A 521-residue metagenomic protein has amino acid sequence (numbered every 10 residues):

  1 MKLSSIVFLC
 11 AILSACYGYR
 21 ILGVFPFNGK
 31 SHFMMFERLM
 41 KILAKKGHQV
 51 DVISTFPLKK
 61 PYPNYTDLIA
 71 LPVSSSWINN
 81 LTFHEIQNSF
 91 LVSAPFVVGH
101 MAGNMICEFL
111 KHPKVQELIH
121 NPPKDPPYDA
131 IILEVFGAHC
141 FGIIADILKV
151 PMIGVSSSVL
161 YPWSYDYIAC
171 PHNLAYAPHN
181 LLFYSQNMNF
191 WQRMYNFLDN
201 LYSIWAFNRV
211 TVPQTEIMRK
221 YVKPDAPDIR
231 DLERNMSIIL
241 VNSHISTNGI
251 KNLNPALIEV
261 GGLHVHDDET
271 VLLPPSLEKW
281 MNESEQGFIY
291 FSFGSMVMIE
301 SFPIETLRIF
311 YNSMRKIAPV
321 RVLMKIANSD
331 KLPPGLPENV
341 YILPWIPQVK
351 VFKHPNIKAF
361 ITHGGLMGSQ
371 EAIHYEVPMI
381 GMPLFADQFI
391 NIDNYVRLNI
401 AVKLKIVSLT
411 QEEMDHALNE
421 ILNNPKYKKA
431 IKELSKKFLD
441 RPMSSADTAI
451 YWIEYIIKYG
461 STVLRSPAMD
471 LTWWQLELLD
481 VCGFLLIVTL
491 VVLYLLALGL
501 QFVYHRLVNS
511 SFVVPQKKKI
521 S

Functional and structural regions predicted by a protein language model:
K2-Y221, R230, L240, T247 (+4 more regions): Glycosyltransferase specificity loop/lid
D225: Electropositive nucleic-acid engagement tracts
R234: Substrate-binding clefts and catalytic carboxylate motifs of secreted carbohydrate-active enzymes
